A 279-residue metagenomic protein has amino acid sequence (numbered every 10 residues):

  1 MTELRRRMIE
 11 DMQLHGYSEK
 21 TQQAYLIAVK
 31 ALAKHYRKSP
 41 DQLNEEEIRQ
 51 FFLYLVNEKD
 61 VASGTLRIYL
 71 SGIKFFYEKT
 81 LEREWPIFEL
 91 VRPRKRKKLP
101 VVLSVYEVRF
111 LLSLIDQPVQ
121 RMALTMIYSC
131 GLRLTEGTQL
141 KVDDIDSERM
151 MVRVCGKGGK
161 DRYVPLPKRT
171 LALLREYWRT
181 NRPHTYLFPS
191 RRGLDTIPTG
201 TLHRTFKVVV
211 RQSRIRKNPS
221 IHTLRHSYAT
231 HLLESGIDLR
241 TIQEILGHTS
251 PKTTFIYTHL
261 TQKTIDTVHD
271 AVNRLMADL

Functional and structural regions predicted by a protein language model:
M1-L279: Conserved catalytic core of the tyrosine transesterase superfamily
